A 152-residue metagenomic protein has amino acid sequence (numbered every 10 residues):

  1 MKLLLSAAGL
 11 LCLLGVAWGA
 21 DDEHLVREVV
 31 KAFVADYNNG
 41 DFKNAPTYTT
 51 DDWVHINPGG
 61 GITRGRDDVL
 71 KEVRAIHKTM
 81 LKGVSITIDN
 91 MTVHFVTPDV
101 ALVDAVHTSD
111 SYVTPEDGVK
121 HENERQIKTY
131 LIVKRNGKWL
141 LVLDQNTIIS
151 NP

Functional and structural regions predicted by a protein language model:
L3-L4, L11-D52, D67, L140 (+1 more regions): Short, low-complexity N-terminal intrinsically disordered segments enriched in polar/charged residues
V29, F42-V96, K120-N123: A solvent-exposed, acidic/Ser-Thr-rich amphipathic alpha-helical stretch
I56, D104-V106, V142: Beta-strand residues in well-ordered beta-sheet regions across diverse protein folds
V93-L102, I132-K138: A short, structured loop/turn motif at beta-sheet edges
D99-S111: A short hydrophobic beta-strand element
D110-T114, I149-P152: Sequence/structural signature of outer-membrane beta-barrel proteins
E116-G118: Extracellular loop and loop/strand-boundary signature of outer-membrane beta-barrel proteins
R125-P152: Short beta-strand edge/turn micro-motifs at domain boundaries
